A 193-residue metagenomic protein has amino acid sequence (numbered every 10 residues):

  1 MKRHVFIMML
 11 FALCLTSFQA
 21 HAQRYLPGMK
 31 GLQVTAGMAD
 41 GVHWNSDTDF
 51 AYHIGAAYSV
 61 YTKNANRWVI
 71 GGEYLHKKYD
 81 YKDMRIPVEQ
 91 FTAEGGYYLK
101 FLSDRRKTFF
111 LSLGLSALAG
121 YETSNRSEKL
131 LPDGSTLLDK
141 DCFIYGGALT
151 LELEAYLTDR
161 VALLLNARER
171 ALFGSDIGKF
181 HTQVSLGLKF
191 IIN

Functional and structural regions predicted by a protein language model:
M1-M29, N193: Cleavable N-terminal export/targeting peptides
R3, R24, G28-K30, N64-N66 (+2 more regions): Short coil turns and loop connectors of transmembrane beta-barrels in diderm outer membranes and organellar homologs
H21-I70, K189-N193: Short glycine/proline- and aromatic-enriched beta-strand/turn motifs that initiate or cap beta-hairpins
R24-F50, F101-R105, L113, G120-C142 (+1 more regions): Outer-membrane pore/translocation modules
G28-K30, T48-I54, P87-A93, F109 (+2 more regions): Residues that define the transmembrane beta-barrel architecture of outer-membrane proteins
G41-W44, Y79-I86, D133-D139, A171-S175: Extracellular loop and loop/strand-boundary signature of outer-membrane beta-barrel proteins
A57-L131, F190-N193: Gram-negative (and chloroplast) outer-membrane scaffold detector with strong preference for beta-barrel transmembrane
L75-K78, G147-N193: Predominantly the C-terminal beta-signal and adjacent terminal strand-loop region of outer-membrane beta-barrel
